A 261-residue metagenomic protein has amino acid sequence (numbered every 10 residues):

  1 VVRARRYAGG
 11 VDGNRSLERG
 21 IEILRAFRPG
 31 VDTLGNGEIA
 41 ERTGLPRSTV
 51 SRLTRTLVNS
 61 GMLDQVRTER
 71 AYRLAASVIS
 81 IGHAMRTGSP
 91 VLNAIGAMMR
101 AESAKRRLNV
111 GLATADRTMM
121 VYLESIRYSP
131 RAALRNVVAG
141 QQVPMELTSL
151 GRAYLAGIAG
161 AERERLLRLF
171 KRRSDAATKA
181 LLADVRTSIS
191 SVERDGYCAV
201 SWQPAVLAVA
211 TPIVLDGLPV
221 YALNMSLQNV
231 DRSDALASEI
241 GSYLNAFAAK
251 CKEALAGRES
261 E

Functional and structural regions predicted by a protein language model:
V2-G88, A249-G257: N-terminal helix-turn-helix
A26, A94-K105, N109-G111, S191 (+3 more regions): Amphipathic alpha-helical regulatory segments at dimerization interfaces that relay allosteric signals between sensory
E69-L169: Amphipathic alpha-helical effector-binding/dimerization core of metabolite-sensing transcriptional regulators
A94-E102, L167-A210: Short, basic/aromatic recognition patches
L182-V185, R194-D195, A199, Q203-V206 (+1 more regions): Juxtadomain coupling helices with adjacent low-complexity linkers
I213-D216: Sensor-regulatory modules in signal-transduction proteins
